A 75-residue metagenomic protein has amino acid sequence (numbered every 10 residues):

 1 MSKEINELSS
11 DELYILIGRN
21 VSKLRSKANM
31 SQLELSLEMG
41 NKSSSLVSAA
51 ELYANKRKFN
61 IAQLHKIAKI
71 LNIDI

Functional and structural regions predicted by a protein language model:
S2-A28: A short, Lys/Arg-rich alpha-helix, primarily the initiator
R19, K23, L37, S48-A49: DNA-binding alpha-helical recognition surfaces that contact promoter or target DNA
N20, S31, N60-Q63, D74: Residues that mark the N-terminal boundary/hinge immediately upstream of a DNA-recognition element
K27, E38, I70: Residues within the alpha-helical elements of helix-turn-helix
N29, Y53-K69: Short, basic-rich loop-to-helix N-cap that marks the start of a DNA-contacting helix
Q32-L33, S43-S45, I75: The DNA-contacting recognition helix of HTH DNA-binding domains and analogous helical DNA-recognition elements
L33-L37, I67: Short alpha-helical "recognition helix" segments of helix-turn-helix
G40-K58: Recognition helix of helix-turn-helix/homeodomain-like DNA-binding domains that insert into the DNA major groove
